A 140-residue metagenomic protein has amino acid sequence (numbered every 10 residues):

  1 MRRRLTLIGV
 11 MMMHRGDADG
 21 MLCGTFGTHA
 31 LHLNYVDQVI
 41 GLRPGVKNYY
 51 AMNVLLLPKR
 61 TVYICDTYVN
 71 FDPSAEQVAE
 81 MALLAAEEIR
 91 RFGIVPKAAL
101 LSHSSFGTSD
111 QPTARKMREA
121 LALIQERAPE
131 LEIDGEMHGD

Functional and structural regions predicted by a protein language model:
M1-D140: Anion-binding alpha/beta catalytic cores of soluble intermediary-metabolism enzymes, centered on
